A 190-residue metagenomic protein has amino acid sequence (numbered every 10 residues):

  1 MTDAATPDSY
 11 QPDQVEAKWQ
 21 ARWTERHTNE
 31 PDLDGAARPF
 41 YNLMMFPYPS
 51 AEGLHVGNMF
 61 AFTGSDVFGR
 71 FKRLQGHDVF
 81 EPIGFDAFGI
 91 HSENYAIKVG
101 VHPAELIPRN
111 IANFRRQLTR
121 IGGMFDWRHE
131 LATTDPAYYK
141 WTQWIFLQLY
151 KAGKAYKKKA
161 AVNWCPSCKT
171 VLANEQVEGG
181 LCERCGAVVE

Functional and structural regions predicted by a protein language model:
T2-E190: N-terminal, positively charged nucleic-acid-binding surface of large information/translation enzymes
